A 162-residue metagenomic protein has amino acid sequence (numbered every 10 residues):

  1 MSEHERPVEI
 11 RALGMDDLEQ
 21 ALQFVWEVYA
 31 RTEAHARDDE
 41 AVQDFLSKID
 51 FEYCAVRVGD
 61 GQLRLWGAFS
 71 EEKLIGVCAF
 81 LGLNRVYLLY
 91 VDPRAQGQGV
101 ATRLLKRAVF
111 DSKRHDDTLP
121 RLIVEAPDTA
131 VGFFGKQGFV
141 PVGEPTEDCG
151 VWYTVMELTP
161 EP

Functional and structural regions predicted by a protein language model:
V8-Q23, A34: A short beta-loop-alpha structural element at the N-terminal edge of CoA-dependent acyl/N-acetyltransferase catalytic
W26-Y53: Conserved GNAT-fold acetyl-CoA-binding loop/helix
D50-W66: A short helix-loop-beta-strand connector motif used in the catalytic cores of GNAT acetyltransferases and, in some
Q62-G76, L81: Conserved beta-hairpin
F69, L89-G97: A short, internal acetyl-CoA/4′-phosphopantetheine-binding micro-motif in the GNAT/acyltransferase core
G97-F110: Conserved acetyl-CoA-binding loop-helix of GNAT-fold acetyltransferases
S112-P127: Conserved GNAT acetyl-CoA-binding A-motif
R121-E125, G135, V140-M156: Conserved catalytic-core motifs of GNAT/GCN5-like acyltransferases
